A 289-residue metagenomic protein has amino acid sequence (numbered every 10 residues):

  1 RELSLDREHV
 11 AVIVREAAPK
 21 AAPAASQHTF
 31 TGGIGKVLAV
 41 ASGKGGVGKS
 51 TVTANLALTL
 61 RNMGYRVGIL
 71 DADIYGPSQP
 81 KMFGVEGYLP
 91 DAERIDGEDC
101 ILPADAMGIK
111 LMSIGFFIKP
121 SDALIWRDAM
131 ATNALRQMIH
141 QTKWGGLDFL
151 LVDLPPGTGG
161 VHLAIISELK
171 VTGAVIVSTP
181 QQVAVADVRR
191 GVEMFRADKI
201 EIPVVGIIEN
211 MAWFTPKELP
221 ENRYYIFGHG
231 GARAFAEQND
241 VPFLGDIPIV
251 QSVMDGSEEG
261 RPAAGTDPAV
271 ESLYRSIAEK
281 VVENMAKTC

Functional and structural regions predicted by a protein language model:
R1-S42, V47, A278, M285 (+1 more regions): Extreme N-terminal, non-catalytic leader segments that precede Walker-type/kinase nucleotide-binding cores
I34, G45, D71, Q79 (+8 more regions): Residue-level signature of catalytic and energy-coupling elements of molecular machines, predominantly ATP/GTP-dependent
K36-D73: Walker A/P-loop phosphate-binding motif and the immediately C-terminal alpha-helix
G46-N55, P77-S78, L154-H162, V185-D187: Short glycine/serine/threonine-rich phosphate/pyrophosphate-binding segments that cradle anionic phosphate groups
L60-L124, T132, I139: Phosphate-binding loop that captures ATP/GTP phosphates
F117-A129, I176, P180-V183: Flexible beta-alpha connector loops of hexameric P-loop NTPases
W144, D148-F149, P155-D246, Q251-D255: Conserved catalytic-core segment of NTP-binding enzymes
S257-V270: C-terminal boundary of histidine-terminating zinc-finger modules
